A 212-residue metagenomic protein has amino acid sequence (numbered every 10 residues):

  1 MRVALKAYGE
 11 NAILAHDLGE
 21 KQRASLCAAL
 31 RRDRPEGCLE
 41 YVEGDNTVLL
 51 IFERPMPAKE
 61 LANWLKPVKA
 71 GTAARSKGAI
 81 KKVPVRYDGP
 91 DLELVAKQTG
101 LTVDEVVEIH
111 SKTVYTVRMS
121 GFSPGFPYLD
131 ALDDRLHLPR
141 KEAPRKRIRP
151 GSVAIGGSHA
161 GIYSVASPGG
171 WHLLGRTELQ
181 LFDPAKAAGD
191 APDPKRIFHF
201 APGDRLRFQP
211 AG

Functional and structural regions predicted by a protein language model:
M1-G212: Glycine-rich active-site loops that engage anionic ligands at enzyme catalytic sites
